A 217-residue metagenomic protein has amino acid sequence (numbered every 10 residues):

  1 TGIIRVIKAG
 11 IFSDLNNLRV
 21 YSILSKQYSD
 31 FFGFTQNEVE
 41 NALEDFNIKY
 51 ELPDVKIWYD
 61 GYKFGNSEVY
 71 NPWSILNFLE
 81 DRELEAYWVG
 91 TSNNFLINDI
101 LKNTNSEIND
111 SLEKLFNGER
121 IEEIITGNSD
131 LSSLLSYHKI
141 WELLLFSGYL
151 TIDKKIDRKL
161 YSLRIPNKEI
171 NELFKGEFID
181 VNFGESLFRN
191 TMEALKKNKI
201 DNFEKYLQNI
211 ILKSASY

Functional and structural regions predicted by a protein language model:
G2-Y217: Phosphate-binding site recognition
